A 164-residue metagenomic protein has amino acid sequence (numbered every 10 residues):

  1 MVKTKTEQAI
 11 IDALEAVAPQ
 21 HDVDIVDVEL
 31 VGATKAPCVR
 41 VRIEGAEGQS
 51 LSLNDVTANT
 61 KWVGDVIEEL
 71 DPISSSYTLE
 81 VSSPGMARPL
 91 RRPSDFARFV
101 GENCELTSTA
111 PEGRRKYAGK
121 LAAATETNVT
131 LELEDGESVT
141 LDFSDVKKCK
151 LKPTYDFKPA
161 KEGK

Functional and structural regions predicted by a protein language model:
M1-K164: Short Lys/Arg-rich amphipathic alpha-helical segments
